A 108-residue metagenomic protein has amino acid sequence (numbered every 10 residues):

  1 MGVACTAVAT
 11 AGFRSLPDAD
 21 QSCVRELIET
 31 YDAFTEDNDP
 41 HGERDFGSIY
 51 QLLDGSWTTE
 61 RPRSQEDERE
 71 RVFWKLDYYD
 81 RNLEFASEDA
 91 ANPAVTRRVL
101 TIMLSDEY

Functional and structural regions predicted by a protein language model:
M1-T59, R63-Q65: Compact soluble domain cores
D45-Y108: Short, compact, well-ordered microdomains
